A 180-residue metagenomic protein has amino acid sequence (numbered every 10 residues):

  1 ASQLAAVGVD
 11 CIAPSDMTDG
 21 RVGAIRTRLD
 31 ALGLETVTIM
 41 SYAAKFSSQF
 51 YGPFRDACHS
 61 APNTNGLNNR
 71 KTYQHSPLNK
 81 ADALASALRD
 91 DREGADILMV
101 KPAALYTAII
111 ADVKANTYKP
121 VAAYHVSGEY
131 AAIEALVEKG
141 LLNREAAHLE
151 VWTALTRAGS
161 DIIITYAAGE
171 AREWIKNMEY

Functional and structural regions predicted by a protein language model:
A1-Y180: Alpha/beta enzyme core
